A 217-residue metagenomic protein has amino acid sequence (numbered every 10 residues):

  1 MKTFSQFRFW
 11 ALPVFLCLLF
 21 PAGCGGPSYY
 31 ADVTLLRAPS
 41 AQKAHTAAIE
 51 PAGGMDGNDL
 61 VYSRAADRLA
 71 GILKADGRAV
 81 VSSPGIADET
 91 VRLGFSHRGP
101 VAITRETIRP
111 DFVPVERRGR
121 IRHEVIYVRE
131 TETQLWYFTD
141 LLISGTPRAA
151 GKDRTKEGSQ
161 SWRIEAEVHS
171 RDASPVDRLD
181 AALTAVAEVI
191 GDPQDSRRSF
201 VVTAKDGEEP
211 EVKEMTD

Functional and structural regions predicted by a protein language model:
K2-L12: Bacterial N-terminal signal peptides that target proteins for export
A11-A22: Bacterial N-terminal signal peptides
C24-D76, R98, I103, S199-D217: A structural "domain/chain start" motif
C24-P39, E132-D217: C-terminal/domain-edge helix-coil "capping" segments
P51-L60, A79, R129-T131, E165-A173: Second-shell loop/turn segments in exported
D56-D67, G85, H169-A181: Soluble non-cytosolic domains of exported or imported proteins
D76-E89: Short acidic low-complexity segments
L93-T155, S159: Surface-exposed short loop/turn segments
